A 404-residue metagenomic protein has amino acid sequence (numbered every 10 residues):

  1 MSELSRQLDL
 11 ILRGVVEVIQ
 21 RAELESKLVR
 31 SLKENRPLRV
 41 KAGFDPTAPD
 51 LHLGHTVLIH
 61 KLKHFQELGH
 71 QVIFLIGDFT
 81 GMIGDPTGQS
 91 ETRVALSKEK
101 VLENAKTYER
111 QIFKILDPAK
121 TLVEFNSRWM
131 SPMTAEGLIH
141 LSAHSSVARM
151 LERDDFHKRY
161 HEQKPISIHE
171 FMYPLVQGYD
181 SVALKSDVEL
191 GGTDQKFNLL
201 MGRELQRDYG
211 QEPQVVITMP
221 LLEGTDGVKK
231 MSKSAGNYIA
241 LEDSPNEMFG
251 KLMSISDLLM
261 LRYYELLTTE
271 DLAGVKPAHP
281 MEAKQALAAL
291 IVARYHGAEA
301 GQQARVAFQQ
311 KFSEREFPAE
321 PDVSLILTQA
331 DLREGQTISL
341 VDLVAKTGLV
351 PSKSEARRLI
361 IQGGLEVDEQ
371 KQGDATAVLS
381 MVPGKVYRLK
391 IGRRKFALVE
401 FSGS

Functional and structural regions predicted by a protein language model:
M1-K41: Positively charged, low-complexity intrinsically disordered leader regions
V15, A95-T218, G227: Divalent-metal (Mg2+/Mn2+/Ca2+)-assisted nucleotide/phosphate chemistry catalytic cores
R21, L75-G77, E124-N126, M219: Conserved beta-strand termini and adjacent loop/short-helix elements that scaffold enzyme active sites in alpha/beta
L24-P86, L190-K196, G202: N-terminal catalytic cores of NTP/NDP-binding nucleotidyl/phosphoryl-transfer enzymes
N35-G43, V72, Y173-A183, M281-K284: Short, hydrophobic/aliphatic alpha-helical segments
L58-L62, L175, N198-L205, Y263 (+2 more regions): Buried hydrophobic packing segments
K63-R110, I115-L116: Well-ordered mid-protein domain cores that form the structural environment of catalytic cofactors
L205-S404: Conserved nucleotide- and phosphate/pyrophosphate-binding catalytic cores in adenylate/nucleotidyl-handling enzymes
